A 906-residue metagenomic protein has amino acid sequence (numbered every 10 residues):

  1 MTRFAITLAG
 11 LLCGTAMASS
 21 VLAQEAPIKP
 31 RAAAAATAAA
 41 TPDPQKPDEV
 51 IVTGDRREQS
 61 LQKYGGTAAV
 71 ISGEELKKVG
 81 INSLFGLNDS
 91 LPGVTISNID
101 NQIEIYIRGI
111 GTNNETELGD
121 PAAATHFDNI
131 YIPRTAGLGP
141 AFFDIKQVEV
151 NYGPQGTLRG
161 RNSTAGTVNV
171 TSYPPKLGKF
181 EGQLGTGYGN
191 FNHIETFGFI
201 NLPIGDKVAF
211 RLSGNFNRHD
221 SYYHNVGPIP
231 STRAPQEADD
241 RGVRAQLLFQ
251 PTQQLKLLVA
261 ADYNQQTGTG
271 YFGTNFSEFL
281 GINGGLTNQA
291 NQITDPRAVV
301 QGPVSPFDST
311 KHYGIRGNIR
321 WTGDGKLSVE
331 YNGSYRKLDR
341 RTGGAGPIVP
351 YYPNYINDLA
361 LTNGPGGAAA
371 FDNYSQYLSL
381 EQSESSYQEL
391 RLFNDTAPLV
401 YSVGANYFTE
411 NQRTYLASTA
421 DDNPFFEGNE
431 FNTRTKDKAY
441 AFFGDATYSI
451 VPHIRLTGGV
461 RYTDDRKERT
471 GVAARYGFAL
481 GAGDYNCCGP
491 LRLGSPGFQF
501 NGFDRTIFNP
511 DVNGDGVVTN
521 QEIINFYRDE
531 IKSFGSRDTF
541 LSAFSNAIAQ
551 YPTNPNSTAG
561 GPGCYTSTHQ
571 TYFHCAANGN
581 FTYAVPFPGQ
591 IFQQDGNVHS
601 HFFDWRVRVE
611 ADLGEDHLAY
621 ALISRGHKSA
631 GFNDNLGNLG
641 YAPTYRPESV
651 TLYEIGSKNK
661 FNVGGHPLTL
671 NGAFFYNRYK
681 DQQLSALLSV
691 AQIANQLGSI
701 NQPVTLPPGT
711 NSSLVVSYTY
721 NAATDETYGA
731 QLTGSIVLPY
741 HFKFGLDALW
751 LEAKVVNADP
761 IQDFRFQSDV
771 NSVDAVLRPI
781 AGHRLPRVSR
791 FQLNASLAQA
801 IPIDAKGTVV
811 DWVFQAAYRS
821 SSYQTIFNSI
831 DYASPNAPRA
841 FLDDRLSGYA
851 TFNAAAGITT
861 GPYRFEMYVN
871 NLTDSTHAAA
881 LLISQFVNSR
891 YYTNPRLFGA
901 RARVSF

Functional and structural regions predicted by a protein language model:
M1-V79, F85-S90, N201, Q253 (+2 more regions): N-terminal Sec signal peptide and the immediately downstream disordered periplasmic leader that contains the TonB box
K46-L177, I655: Acidic, small-polar-rich N-terminal luminal/periplasmic segments of exported/outer-membrane proteins
D120-A122, R134, F143-K146, Y152 (+4 more regions): Outer-membrane beta-barrel translocator/receptor signature
T232, A238-S402, F408-N411: Outer-membrane beta-barrel domain signature, strongest for Gram-negative TonB-dependent receptors and also present
L248-T252, L392-F393, N406-F408, D437-N677: Structural signature of Gram-negative outer-membrane beta-barrels, strongest in the C-terminal barrel of TonB-dependent
N318-D324, S328-S334, L338-G346, E610-K628 (+3 more regions): Membrane-embedded beta-barrel scaffold of Gram-negative outer-membrane proteins
S449-P452, L456, D464, T669-R678 (+2 more regions): Gram-negative outer-membrane beta-barrel transporters
R678, S685, Q815-P835, G857-F906: C-terminal beta-signal and adjacent terminal beta-strands/loops of Gram-negative outer-membrane beta-barrel proteins
